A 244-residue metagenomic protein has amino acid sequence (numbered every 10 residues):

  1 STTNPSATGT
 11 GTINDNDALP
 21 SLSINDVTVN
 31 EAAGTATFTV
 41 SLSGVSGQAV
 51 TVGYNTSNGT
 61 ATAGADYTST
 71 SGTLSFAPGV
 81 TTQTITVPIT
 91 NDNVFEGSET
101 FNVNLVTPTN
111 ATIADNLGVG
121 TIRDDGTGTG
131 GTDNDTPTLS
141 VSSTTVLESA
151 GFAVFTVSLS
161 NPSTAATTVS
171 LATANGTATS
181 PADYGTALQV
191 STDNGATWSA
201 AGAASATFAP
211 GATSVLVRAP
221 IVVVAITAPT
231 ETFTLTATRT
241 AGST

Functional and structural regions predicted by a protein language model:
S1-T244: Short boundary segments that mark the start of a structured unit
